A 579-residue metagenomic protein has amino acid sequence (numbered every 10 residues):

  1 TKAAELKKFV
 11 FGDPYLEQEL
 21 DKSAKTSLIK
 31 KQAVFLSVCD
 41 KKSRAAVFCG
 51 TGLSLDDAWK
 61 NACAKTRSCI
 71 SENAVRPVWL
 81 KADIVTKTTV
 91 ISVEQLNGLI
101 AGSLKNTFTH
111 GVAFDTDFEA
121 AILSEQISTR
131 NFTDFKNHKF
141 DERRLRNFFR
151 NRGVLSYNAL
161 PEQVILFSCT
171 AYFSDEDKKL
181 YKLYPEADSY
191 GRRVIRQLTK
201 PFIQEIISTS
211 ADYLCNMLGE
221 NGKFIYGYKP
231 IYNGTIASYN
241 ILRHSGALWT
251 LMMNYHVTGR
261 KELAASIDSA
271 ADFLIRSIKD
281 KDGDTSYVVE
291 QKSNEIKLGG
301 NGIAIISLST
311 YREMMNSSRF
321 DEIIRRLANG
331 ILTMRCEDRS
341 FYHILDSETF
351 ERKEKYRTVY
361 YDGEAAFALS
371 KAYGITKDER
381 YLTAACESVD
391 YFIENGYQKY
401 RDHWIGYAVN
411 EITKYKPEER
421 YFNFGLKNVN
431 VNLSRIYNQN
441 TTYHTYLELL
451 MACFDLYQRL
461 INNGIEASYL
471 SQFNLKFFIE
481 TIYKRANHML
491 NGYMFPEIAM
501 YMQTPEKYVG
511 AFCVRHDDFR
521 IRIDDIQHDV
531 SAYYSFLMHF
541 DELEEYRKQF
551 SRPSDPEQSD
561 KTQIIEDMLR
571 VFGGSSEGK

Functional and structural regions predicted by a protein language model:
T1-E5, R144, L198-L214, G259-S277 (+7 more regions): Extended, well-ordered alpha-helical scaffold segments
T1-Q126, N131: Long, solvent-exposed N-terminal ectodomains/accessory regions that are displayed to the extracellular/lumenal milieu
T1-S27, K31-K41, N106-T109, F114-D115 (+14 more regions): Low-complexity, Ser/Thr/Pro/Gly-enriched N-terminal "stalk/linker" regions
K25-L28, P230-S245, T285-N301, S317 (+9 more regions): Solvent-exposed loop and edge beta-strand segments that line ligand/cofactor-binding and catalytic clefts
A74-S124, E418-L490: Active-site/pore-lining binding-face segments in mid-to-C-terminal subdomains
E186-K200, S245-K261, G302-S317, E364-K377 (+3 more regions): Well-ordered alpha-helical scaffold segments within catalytic/enzyme domains
M217-A372, L382-T383, F422-N423, H488 (+1 more regions): Extended ligand-binding groove/face enriched in aromatic
Y239, P417-R420, N438-K579: CBM-like carbohydrate-recognition segments
